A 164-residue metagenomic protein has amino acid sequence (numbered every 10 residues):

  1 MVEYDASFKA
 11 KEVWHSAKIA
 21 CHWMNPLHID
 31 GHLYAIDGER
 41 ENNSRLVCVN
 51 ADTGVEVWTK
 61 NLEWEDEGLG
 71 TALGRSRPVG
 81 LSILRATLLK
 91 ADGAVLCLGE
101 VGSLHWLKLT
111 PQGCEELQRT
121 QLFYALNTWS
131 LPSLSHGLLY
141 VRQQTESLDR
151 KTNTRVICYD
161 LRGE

Functional and structural regions predicted by a protein language model:
M1-E164: Noncatalytic, solvent-exposed loop/strand surfaces of beta-propeller-type extracellular/periplasmic domains
